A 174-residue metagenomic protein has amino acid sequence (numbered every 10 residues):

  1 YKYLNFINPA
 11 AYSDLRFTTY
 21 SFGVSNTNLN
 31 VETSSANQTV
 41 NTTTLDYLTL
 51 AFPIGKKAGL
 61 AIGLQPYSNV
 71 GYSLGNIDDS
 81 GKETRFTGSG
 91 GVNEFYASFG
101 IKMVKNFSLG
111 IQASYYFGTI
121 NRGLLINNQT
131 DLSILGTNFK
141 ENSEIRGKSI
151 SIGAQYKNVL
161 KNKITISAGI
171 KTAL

Functional and structural regions predicted by a protein language model:
Y1-L174: Subset of outer-membrane beta-barrel
